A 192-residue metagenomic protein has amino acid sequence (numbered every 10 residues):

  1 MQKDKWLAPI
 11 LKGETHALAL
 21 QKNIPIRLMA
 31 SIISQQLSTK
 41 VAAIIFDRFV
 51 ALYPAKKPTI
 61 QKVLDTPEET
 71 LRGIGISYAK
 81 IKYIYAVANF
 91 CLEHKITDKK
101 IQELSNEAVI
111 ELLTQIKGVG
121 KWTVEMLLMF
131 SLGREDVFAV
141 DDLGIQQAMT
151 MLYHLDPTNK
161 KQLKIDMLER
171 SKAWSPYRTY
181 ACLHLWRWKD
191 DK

Functional and structural regions predicted by a protein language model:
M1-L104, M167-K192: N-terminal polyanion-binding entry modules of DNA glycosylases/AP lyases and select other DNA-binding proteins
I33, S105-T150: Catalytic DNA-binding helix-loop module of base-excision-repair DNA glycosylases/AP lyases
P54, L132-G133, H154: Short helix-capping/hinge motifs at transmembrane helix termini and TM-loop junctions
I76, I96, G118-V119, L155: Helix N-cap/coil-helix junction residues
C91, D136, P157-T158: Residue-level signature of transmembrane alpha-helix interfaces in integral membrane proteins
D142-P157, Q162-K172: C-terminal end-helix/capping segment
